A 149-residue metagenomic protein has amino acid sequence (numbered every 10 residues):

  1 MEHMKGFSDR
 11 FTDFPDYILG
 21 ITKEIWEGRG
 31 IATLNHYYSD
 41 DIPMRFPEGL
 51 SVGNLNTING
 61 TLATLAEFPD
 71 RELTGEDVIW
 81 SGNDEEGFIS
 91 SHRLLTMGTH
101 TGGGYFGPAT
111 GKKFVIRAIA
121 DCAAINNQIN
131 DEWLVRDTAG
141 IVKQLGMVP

Functional and structural regions predicted by a protein language model:
M1-P149: C-terminal and inter-domain tail/linker signature
